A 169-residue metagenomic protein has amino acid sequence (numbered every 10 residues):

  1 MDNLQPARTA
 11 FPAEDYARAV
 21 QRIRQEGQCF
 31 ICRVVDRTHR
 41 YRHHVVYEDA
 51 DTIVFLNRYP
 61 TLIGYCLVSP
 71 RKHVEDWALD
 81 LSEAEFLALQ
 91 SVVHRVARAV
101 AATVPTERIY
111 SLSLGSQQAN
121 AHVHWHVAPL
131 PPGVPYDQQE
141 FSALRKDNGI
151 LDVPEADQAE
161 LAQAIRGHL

Functional and structural regions predicted by a protein language model:
M1-L169: HIT superfamily nucleotide-processing domains
